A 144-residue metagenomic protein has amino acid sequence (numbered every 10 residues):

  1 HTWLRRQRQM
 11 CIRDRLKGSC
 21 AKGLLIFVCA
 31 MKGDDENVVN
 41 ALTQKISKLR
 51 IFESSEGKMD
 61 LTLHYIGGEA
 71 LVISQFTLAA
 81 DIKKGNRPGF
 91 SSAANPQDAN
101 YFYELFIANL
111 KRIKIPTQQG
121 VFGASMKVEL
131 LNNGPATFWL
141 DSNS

Functional and structural regions predicted by a protein language model:
H1-I12: Single conserved hydrophobic/aromatic residue that forms the stacking wall/gate of nucleotide- or nucleobase-binding
R13-K17: Short beta-strand/turn micro-motifs at beta-sheet edges
S19, W139, N143-S144: Compositionally biased, non-globular sequence tracts
S19-G67, T77-S92, P96-A108: Compact, glycine-rich, soluble single-domain proteins
L42, I73, A136: Residue-level signal for inorganic ion chemistry
S55-A70, Q118-L130: Glycine/charge-rich, flexible interdomain linkers and switch-proximal surface loops that mediate coupling
N100-E129: Short, conserved loop-to-beta-strand elements that form functional interface hotspots
K127-D141: C-terminal edge-of-domain segments
